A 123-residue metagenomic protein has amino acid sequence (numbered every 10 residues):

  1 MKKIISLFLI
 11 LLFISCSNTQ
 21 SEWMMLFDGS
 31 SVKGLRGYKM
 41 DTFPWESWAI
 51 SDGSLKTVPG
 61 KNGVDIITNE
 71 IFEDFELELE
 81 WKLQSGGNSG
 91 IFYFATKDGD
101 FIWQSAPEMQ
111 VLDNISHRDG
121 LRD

Functional and structural regions predicted by a protein language model:
I4-I14: Sec-dependent N-terminal signal peptides
C16-D123: Carbohydrate-interacting regions of secretory-pathway proteins
